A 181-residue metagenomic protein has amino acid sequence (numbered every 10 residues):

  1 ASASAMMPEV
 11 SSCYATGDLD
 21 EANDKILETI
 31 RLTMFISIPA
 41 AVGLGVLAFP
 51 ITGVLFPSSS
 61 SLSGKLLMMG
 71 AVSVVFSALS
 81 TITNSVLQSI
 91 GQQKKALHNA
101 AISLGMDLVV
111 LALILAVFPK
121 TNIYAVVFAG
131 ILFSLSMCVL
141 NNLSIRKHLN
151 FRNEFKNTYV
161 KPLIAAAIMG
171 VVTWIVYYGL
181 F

Functional and structural regions predicted by a protein language model:
A1-D18, N23-I30, N84-V86: Helix-loop junctions and terminal segments of transmembrane helices in multi-pass membrane transport/translocation
A1-S12, S73, S77, M169 (+1 more regions): Transmembrane helical elements of multi-pass membrane transporters/channels
E21-A41, N99: Junctions where cytoplasmic loops transition into the N-terminal start of transmembrane alpha-helices in multi-pass
L27, L44-V74: Interfacial segments at transmembrane-helix termini and the short loops linking adjacent helices
E28, A41, P50, V74 (+3 more regions): Residue-level recognition of pore/gate-forming positions within transmembrane alpha-helices of multi-pass
T33, L67-G70, V74, A100-L104 (+1 more regions): Residue-level recognition of transmembrane alpha-helices in multi-pass small-molecule transporters/permeases
V72-I102, K147: Membrane-interface junctions at transmembrane-helix termini in multi-pass inner-membrane proteins
K94, L104-L143, N153, V171 (+1 more regions): Membrane-interface helix-loop junctions in multi-pass transport and translocation proteins
